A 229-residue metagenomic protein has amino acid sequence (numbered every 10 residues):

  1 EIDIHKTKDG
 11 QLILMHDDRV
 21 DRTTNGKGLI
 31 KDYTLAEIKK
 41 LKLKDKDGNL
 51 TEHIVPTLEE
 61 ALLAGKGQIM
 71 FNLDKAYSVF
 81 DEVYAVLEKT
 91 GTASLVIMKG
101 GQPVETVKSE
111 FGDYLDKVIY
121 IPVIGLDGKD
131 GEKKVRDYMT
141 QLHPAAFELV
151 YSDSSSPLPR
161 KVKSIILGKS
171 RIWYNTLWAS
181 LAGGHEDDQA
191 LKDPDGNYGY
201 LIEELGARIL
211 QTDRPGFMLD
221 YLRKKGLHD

Functional and structural regions predicted by a protein language model:
E1-K6: Conserved metal-phosphate-binding beta-hairpin within the catalytic cores of diverse ATP-dependent phosphoryl-transfer
T7, T23-T24, T176, T212: Ser/Thr-centric signal marking residues that sit in or immediately flank functional binding/regulatory motifs
H16-L126, L149-S152, L167-G168, W178: Metal-dependent phosphodiesterase/phospholipase catalytic core, i.e., the His/Asp/Glu-rich active-site region
K129-D229: C-terminal active-site rim and adjoining tail of enzyme catalytic domains
